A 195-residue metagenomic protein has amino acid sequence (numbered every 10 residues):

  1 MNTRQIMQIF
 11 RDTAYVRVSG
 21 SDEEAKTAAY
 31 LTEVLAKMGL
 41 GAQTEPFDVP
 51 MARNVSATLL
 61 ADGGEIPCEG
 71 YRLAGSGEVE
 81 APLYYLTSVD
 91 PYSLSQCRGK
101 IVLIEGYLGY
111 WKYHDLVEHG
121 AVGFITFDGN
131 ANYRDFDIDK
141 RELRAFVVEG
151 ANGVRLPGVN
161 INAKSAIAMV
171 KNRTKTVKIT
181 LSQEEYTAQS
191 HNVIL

Functional and structural regions predicted by a protein language model:
M1-I101, W111: Noncatalytic luminal/extracellular "stalk/propeptide" segments of secretory-pathway proteins
V49-P50, L108-G109, G129-Y133, Y186: Solvent-exposed loop/turn segments at secondary-structure junctions within structured extracellular/periplasmic domains
P67, A74-P91, R144-L195: Soluble metallo-hydrolase cores and metallopeptidase-like ectodomains found primarily in the secretory/periplasmic
Y113-D115, F136: A short secondary-structure junction signal
V117-G120: Non-catalytic positions within long, well-ordered alpha-helices that form the structural scaffold/packing of enzyme
F124-I125: Hydrophobic residues within beta-strands of alpha/beta enzymes
D128-G150: Surface-exposed loop and adjacent secondary-structure segments within mature catalytic domains
